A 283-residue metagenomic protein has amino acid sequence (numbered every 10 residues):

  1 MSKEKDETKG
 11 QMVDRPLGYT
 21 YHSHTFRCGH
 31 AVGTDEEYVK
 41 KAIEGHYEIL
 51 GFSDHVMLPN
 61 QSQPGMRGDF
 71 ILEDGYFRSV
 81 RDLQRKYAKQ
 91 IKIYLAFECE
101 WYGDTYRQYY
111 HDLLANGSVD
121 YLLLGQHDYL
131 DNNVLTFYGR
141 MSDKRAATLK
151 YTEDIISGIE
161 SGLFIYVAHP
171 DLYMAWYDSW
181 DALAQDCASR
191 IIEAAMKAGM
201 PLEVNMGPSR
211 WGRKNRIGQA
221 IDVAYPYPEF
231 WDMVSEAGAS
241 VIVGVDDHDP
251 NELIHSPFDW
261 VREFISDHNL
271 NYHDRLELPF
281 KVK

Functional and structural regions predicted by a protein language model:
M1-W101, Q108, D178-D186, R190-I191 (+5 more regions): An N-terminally biased module of ancient metal coordination in phosphate/nucleic-acid-related enzymes
S2-E7, V13, H30-G33, A146-L149 (+1 more regions): Short, motif-level signal for alpha-helix interfacial/capping segments enriched in acidic residues and aromatics/proline
H55, P170, A239-L253, R275: Short acidic/histidine-rich active-site segments
Q63-M66, F70-E203: Extended substrate/RNA-proximal surfaces in nucleic-acid metabolism proteins
D104-D120, Y177-M196, I217-S240, P257-L270: Short, electropositive alpha-helical surface patch
G199-G218: His/Asp/Glu-enriched short active-site or ligand-binding loop at hydrolase and phosphoryl-transfer sites
